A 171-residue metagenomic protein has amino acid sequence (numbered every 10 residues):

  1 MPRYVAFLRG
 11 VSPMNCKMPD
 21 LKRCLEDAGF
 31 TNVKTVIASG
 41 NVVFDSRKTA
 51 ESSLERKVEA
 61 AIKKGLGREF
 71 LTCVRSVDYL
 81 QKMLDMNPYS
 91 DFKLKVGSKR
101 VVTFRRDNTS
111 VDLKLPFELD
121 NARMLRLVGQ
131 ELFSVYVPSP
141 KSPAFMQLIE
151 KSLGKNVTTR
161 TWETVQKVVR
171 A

Functional and structural regions predicted by a protein language model:
P2-S39, V43-A171: Surface-exposed, charge/polar-rich loops and edge strands
